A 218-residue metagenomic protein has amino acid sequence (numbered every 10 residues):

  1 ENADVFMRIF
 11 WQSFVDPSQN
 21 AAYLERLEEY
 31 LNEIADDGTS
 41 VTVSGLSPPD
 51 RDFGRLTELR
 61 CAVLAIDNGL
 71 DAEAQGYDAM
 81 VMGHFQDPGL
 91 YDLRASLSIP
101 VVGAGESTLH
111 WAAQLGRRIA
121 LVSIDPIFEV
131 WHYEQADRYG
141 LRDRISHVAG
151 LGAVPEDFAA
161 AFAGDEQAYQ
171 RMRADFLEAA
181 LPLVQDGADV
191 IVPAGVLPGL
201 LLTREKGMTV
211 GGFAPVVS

Functional and structural regions predicted by a protein language model:
N2, R26-T39: A short, Lys/Arg-enriched amphipathic alpha-helix followed by its capping loop at the start of a domain
N2-L24, I119-V122: Short beta-strand segments enriched in small/hydrophobic residues
A21-A22, A113-L151, R171: Short, glycine-/small-residue-rich phosphate/pyrophosphate-handling segment
T42-L64, D157-A163: N-terminal beta-loop-helix "entrance" segment that forms/cooperates in small-molecule cofactor or anionic ligand
G54-D71, R171-E178: Glycine-rich, highly charged phosphate/nucleotide-binding loops
C61-L97, V101-A104, Q185, D189-L202: N-terminal glycine-rich phosphate/adenylate-binding segment common to multiple enzyme folds
R94-L115, K206-S218: Short, acidic/small-residue loops that bind anionic groups at enzyme active sites
D137-G195, T203: Active-site rim beta-loop-alpha module in soluble metabolic enzymes
